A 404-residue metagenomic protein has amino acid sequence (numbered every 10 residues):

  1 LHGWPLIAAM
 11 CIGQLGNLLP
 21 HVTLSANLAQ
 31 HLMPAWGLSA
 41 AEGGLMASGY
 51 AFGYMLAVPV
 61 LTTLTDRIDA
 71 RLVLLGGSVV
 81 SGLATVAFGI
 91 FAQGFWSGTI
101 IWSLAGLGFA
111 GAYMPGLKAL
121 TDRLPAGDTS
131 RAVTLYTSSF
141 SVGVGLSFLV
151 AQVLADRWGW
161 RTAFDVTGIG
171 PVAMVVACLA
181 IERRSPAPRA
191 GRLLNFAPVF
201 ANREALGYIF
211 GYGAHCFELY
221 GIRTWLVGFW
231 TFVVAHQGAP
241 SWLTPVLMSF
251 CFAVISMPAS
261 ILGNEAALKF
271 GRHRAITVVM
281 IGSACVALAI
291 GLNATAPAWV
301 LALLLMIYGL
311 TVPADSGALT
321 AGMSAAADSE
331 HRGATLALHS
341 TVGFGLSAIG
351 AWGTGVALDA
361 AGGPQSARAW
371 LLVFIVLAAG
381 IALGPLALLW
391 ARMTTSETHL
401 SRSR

Functional and structural regions predicted by a protein language model:
S25-A26, L206-F250, A351: Extracytoplasmic gate region of multi-pass secondary transporters
L56-A92: Conserved MFS/SLC helix-loop-helix module at the cytosolic interface between two early adjacent transmembrane helices
A57-D69, S260-G271, L358: Helix-to-loop junctions at the C-terminal end of transmembrane segments in multipass secondary transporters
V79-Q93, G282-T295: C-terminal ends and interior cores of transmembrane alpha-helices in multi-pass membrane transporters/permeases
I101-S138: Cytoplasmic helix-loop-helix junction between adjacent transmembrane helices in 12-TM secondary transporters
Y136-L179: Helix-loop-helix hairpin linking two adjacent transmembrane segments in secondary transporters
T162-L179, L371-L389: Symmetry-related core transmembrane helices of the 12-TM Major Facilitator Superfamily/SLC fold
H273-L319: C-terminal transmembrane helical hairpin of 12-TM major facilitator-type secondary transporters
